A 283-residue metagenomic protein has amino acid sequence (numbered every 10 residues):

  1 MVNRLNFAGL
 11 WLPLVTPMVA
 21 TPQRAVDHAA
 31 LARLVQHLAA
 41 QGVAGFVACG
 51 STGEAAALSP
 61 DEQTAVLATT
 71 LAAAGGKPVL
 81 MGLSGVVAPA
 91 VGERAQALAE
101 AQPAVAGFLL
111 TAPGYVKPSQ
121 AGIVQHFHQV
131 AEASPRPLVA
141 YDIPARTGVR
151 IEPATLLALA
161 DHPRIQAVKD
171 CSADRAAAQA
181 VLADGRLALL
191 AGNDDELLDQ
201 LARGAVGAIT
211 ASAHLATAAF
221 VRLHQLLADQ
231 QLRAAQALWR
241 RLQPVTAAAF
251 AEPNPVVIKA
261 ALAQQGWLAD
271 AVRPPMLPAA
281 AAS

Functional and structural regions predicted by a protein language model:
V2-G148, A158: Active-site beta->alpha loop and helix N-cap motifs at the rims of alpha/beta catalytic domains
N6-V19, H37, Q41-V43, A202-A205 (+1 more regions): C-terminal alpha-helical cap/extension of soluble enzyme domains
A8, A44, C49-T52, M81-S84 (+5 more regions): Short glycine-rich loop/turn motifs that provide flexible caps or phosphate-binding loops at active sites
L12, A48, G53-A56, G85-A88 (+5 more regions): Short, flexible micro-motifs
H28, P60, P153, D229-L232 (+1 more regions): Alpha-helix N-capping/helix-start residues
G42, Q102-A104, P163, G185 (+2 more regions): Glycine-centered loop/turn motif at secondary-structure junctions
Q129-R136, P144-F250: Catalytic alpha/beta core domains of metabolic enzymes, predominantly
